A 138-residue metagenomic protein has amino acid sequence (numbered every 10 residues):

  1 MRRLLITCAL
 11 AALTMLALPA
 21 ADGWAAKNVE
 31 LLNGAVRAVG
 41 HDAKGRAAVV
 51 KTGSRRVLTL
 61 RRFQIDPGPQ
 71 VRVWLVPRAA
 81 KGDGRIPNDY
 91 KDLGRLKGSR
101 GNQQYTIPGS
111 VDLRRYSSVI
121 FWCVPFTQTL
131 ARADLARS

Functional and structural regions predicted by a protein language model:
M1-A9: Bacterial N-terminal signal peptides that target proteins for export
T14-D22: C-terminal segment of classical bacterial N-terminal signal peptides
D22-S54, R85-N88: Transition segment at domain starts
A43-G45, R56-R61, Q103-T106: N-terminal post-signal-peptidase region of extra-cytosolic proteins
P69-V71, S117: Short beta-strand/loop motifs in extracellular/secreted proteins, especially within beta-sandwich accessory domains
R72-V76: Beta-strand signatures of extracellular beta-sandwich domains
G82-G109: An anionic, turn-rich surface loop/hairpin at beta-sheet edges that serves as a generic interaction/coordination patch
P108-R132: Short, exposed beta-strand-loop hairpins at the edges of beta-sheets in extracellular/periplasmic proteins
